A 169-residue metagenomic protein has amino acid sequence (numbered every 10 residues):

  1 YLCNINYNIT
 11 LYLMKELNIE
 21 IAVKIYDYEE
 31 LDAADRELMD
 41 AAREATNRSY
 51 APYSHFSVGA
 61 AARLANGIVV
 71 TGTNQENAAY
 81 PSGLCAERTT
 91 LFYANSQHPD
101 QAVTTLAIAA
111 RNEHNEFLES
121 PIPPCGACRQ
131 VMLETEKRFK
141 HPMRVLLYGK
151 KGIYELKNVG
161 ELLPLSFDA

Functional and structural regions predicted by a protein language model:
L13-D40, H114-E116: Short, compositionally biased leader-like segments
D40-N47: Short Pro/Gly-enriched beta-strand edge/turn motifs at strand-loop
A51-S54: Short loop/turn motifs at secondary-structure junctions and domain boundaries
S57-L64: Short beta-strand scaffold segments in enzyme catalytic cores
T71-A169: Zn2+-dependent cytidine deaminase-like catalytic core
